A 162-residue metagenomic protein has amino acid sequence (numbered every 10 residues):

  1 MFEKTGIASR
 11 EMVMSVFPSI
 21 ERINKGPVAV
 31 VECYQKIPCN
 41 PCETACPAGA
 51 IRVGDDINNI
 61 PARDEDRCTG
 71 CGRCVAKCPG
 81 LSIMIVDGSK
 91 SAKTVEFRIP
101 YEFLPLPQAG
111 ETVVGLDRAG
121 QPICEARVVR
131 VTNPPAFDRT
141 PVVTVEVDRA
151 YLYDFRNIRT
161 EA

Functional and structural regions predicted by a protein language model:
V16-P38, I51-G70, D87-F103: Ferredoxin-like iron-sulfur electron-transfer modules
I37-G49, D66-L81: Local cysteine-cluster metal-coordination motifs and their immediate loop/turn environment, predominantly Fe-S cluster
S82, D117-P122: Short, charged beta-turn/beta-strand-edge "cap" motif at the junction between a beta-strand and an adjacent loop
L106-Q108: Short, well-ordered loop/turn sites that connect or cap secondary structure elements
Q121-P135: Short beta-strand-centered aromatic/proline hotspots
N133-V147: Short, solvent-exposed secondary-structure boundary/capping segments
N157-A162: Intrinsically disordered, low-complexity, charged/polar segments
